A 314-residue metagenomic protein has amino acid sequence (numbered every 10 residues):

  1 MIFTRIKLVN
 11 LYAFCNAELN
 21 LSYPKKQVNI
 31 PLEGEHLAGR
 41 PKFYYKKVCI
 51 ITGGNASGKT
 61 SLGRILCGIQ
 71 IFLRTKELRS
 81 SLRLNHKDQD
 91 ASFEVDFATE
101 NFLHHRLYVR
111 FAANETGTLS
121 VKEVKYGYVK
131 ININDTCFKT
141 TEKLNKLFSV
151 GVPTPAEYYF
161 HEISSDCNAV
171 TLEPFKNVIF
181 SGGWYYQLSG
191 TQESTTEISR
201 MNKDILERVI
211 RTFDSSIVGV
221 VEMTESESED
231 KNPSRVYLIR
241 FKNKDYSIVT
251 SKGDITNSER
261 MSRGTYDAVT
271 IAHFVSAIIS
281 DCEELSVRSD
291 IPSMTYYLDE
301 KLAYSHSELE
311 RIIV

Functional and structural regions predicted by a protein language model:
M1-T75, S247-V314: Switch/communication elements of ASCE P-loop NTPase nucleotide-binding domains
I2-Y12, N16, N20, F72-C282: Phosphate-coordinating catalytic segments in nucleotide- and nucleic-acid-processing enzymes
